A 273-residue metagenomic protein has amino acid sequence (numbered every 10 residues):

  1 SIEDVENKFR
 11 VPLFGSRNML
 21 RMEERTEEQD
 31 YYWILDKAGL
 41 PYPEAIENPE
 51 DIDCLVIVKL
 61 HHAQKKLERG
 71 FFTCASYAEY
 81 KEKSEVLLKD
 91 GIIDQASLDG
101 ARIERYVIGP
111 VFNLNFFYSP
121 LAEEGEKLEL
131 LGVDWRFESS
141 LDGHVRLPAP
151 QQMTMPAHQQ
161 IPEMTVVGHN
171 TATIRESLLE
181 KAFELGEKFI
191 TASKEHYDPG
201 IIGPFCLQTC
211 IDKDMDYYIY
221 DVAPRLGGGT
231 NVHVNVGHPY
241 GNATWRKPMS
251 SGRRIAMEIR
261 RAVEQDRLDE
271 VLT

Functional and structural regions predicted by a protein language model:
S1-L13: ATP-binding N-terminal substructure of ATP-dependent carboxylate-amine bond-forming enzymes
L20-G109, F117-L131, W135, R175-K188: Active-site nucleotide/adenylate-binding loops and adjacent lid/helix of ATP-dependent enzymes
V56-K59, N115-F116, T209, M215-R225: A short beta-strand motif that forms the metal-chelation/ATP-contact edge of phosphoryl-transfer active sites
E104, N115, Y197-D214: A short glycine-rich, hydrophobically flanked beta-strand micro-motif that places a catalytic Asp/Glu for divalent metal
G109-V111, P120-L128, I202, D212-Y217 (+1 more regions): Coil-to-beta-strand transition motifs
F116-S193, A223-A256: ATP-dependent carboxylate/phosphate-activation module, predominantly the ATP-grasp catalytic core and closely related
E195-F205, Y220-V222, V232-H233: Short acidic alpha-helical/loop segments enriched in Asp/Glu that coordinate divalent cations
G252-T273: Cysteine/selenocysteine-centered motifs that mediate thiol-based redox chemistry or coordinate metal-sulfur cofactors
